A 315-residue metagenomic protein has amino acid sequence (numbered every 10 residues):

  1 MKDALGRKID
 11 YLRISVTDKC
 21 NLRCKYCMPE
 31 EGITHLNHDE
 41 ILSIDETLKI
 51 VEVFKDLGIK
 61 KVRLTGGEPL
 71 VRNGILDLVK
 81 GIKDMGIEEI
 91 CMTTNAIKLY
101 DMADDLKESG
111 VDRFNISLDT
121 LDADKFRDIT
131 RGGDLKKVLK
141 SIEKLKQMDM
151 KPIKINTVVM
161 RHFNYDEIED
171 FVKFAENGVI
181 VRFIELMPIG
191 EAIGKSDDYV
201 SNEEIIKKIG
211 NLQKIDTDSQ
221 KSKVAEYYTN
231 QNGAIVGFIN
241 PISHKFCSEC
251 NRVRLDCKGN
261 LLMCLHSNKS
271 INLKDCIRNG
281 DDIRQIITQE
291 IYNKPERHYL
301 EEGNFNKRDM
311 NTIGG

Functional and structural regions predicted by a protein language model:
M1-S15, R23, A225-G237, H244 (+2 more regions): N-terminal [4Fe-4S]-dependent radical SAM core
A4-I44, L265: Canonical Radical SAM [4Fe-4S] cluster-binding loop centered on the CxxxCxxC motif and its immediate flanking residues
Y11, S15, R63, K154 (+3 more regions): Conserved beta-strand segments that form the floor/walls of ligand-binding pockets within enzyme and binding domains
V16, C20, L64, M92 (+1 more regions): Conserved, mostly hydrophobic/aromatic
L22, A123-D124, K245, I271: Glycine-centered loop/turn positions within well-structured domains that cap or flank conserved ligand/cofactor-binding
G32-N37, D122-I129, G190-K195, N272-L273: A short acidic, helix-capping loop that chelates divalent metal ions and anchors anionic groups
I41-L64, E68-R182: Radical SAM/AdoMet-radical enzyme domain recognition
P188-Y299: Accessory C-terminal segments flanking Radical SAM cores
